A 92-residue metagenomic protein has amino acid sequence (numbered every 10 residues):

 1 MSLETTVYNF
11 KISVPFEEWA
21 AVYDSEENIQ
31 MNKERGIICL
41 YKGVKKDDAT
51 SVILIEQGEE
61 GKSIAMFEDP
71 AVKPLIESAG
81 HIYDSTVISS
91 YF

Functional and structural regions predicted by a protein language model:
M1-K73, Y83-F92: Short S/T/G/P-rich N-terminal loop/turn motif that feeds into the first structured element of a domain
E77-S78: Short, exposed beta-strand-loop hairpins at the edges of beta-sheets in extracellular/periplasmic proteins
